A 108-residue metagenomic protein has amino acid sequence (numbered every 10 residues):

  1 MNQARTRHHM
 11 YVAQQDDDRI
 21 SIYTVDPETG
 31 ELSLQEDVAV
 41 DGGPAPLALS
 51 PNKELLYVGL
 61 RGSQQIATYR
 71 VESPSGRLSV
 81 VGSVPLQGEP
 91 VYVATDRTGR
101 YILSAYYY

Functional and structural regions predicted by a protein language model:
M1-D17, S21-V25: An edge-strand/N-cap motif at the start of beta-rich repeat modules
A4-T6, P51-K53, T95-G99: Residue-level detector of Asp-centered blade-edge/turn motifs that repeat once per structural unit in beta-propeller
Q15, R61, Y107: Short loop/turn segments immediately following the C-termini of beta-strands
D16, G43-A45, E89: Beta-rich catalytic cores
Y23-G30, Y69-G76: Short loop/turn segments immediately following beta-strands, especially the blade-tip and inter-blade linker loops
S33-A39, S79-V84: A short beta-strand motif characteristic of beta-propeller blades
